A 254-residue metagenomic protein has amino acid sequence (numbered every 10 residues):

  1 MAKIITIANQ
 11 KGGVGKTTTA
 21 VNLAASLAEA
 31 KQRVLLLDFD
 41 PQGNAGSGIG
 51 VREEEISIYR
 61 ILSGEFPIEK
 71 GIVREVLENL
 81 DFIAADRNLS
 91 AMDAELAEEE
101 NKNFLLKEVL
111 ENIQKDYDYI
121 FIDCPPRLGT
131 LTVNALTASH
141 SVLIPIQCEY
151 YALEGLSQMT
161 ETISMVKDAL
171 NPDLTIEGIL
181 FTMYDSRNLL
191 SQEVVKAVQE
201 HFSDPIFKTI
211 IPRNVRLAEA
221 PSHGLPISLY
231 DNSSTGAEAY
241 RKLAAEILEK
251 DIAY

Functional and structural regions predicted by a protein language model:
M1-Y254: P-loop NTP-binding core
